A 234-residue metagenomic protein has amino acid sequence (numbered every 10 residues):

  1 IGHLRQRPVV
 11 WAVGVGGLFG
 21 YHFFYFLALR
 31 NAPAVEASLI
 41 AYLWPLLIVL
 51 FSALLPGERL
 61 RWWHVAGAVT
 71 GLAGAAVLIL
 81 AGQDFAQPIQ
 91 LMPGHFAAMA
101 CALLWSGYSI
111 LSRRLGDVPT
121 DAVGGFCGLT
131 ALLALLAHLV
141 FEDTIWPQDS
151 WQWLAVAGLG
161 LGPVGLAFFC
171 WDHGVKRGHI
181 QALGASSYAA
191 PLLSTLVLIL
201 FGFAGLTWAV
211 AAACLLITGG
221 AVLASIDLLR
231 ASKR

Functional and structural regions predicted by a protein language model:
I1-E36, I40-A41, V77, G160-G178: Specific transmembrane alpha-helical segments of multi-pass solute transporters/efflux pumps, especially DMT/EamA
H3-P8, L80-A102, V140-G158, G205-L215: Juxtamembrane helix-entry segments on the extracytoplasmic side of multipass membrane proteins
Q6-V15, L60-L72, H95, D117-G128 (+1 more regions): Cytoplasmic-side transmembrane-helix entry/capping segments in multi-pass membrane proteins
V15-F19, F23, P45-L50, A76 (+6 more regions): Hydrophobic/small/kink-forming positions within alpha-helical transmembrane segments of polytopic membrane proteins
H22, A37-L43, L111-L132, L161-L200: Helix-helix packing/entry segments at the starts of transmembrane helices
A28, L54-L60, L115, A122 (+3 more regions): Hydrophobic/aromatic residues within transmembrane alpha-helices of multi-pass small-molecule transporters
I48-L50, L54, A86-E142, V156 (+1 more regions): Transmembrane alpha-helical segments that form core, pore/gating elements of small-molecule transporters/exporters
F51, L60-G82, C127, A131-A134 (+3 more regions): Hydrophobic transmembrane alpha-helices of multi-pass small-molecule transport proteins
